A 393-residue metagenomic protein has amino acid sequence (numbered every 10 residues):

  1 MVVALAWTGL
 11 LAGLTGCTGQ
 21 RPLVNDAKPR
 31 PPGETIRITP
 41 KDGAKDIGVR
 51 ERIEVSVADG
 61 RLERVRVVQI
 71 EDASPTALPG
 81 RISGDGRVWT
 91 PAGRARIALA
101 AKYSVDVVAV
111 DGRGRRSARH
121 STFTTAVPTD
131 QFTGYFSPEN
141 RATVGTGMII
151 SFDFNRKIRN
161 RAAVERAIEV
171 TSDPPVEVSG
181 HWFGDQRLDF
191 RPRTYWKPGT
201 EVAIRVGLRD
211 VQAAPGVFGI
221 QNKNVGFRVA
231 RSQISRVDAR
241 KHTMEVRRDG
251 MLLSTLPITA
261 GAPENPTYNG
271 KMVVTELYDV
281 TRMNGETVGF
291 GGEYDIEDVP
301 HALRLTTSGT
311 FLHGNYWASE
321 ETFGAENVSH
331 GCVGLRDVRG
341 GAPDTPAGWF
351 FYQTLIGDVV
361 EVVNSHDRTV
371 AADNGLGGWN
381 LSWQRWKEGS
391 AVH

Functional and structural regions predicted by a protein language model:
V3-R231, I258, S390: Acidic, low-complexity Ser/Thr/Gly/Pro-rich repeat segments typical of extracellular/periplasmic and surface-exposed
R37, E54-S56, S104, S151-D153 (+6 more regions): Soluble periplasmic/extracytoplasmic beta-strand elements of cell-envelope proteins
D106, A167, T243, H301-A302 (+1 more regions): Conserved beta-strand and immediately adjacent loop positions that scaffold enzyme active sites
A109-D111, L208-D210, G250, V280 (+1 more regions): Short, charged beta-turn/beta-strand-edge "cap" motif at the junction between a beta-strand and an adjacent loop
T146, G285-H393: Exported/periplasmic cell-wall-interacting domains
G216-G324: Gly/Pro-biased beta-strand-loop elements
